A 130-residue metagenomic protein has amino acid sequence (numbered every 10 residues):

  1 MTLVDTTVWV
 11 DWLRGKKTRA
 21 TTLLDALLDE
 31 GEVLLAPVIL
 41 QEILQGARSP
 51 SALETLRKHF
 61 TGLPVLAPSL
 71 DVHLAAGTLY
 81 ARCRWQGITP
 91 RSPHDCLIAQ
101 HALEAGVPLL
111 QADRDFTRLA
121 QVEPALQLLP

Functional and structural regions predicted by a protein language model:
M1, A99, L103-P130: Acidic, PIN/NYN-like endoribonuclease modules and their adjacent C-terminal/linker elements
M1-L35, Q45-K58: Short, well-structured N-terminal submotif of metal-dependent ribonuclease cores
D5-T6, I43, A76, A102: Generic structural signal for small/hydrophobic residues in well-ordered secondary structure, especially within
T6, P37, H94-C96: Conserved glycosyltransferase catalytic-site signature
W9-V10, L40-I43, F116-T117: A generic structural signal for short hydrophobic patches within well-formed alpha-helices
L13-R14, A47, Y80, A120-E123: Short, flexible helix/strand-to-coil boundary loops that buttress conserved ligand/catalytic motifs in alpha/beta
E32, P64, A125-Q127: Conserved beta-strand segments of alpha/beta enzyme cores
L63-A112: Active-site neighborhoods of divalent-metal-dependent phosphate/nucleic-acid chemistry enzymes
